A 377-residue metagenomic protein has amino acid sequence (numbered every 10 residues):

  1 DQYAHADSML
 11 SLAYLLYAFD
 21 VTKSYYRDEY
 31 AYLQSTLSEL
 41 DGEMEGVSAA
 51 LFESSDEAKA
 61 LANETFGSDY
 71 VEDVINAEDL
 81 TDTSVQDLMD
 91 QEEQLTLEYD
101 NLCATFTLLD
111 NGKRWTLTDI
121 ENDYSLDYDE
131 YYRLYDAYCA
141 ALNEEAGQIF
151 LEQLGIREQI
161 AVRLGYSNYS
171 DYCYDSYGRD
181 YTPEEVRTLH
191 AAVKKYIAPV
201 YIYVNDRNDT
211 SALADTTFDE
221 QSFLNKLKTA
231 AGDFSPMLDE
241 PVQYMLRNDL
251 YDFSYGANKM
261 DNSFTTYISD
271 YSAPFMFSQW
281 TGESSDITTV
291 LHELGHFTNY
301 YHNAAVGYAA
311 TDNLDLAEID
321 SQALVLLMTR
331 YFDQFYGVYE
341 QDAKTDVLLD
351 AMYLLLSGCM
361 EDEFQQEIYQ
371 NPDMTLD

Functional and structural regions predicted by a protein language model:
D1-T217: A well-structured
I75-E78, R207-T210, D270-P274, N299-A305 (+2 more regions): Short acidic (Asp/Glu) and glycine-rich catalytic loops that position anionic groups and cofactors
R163-Y172, N205-A212, E240-L246, V306-N313 (+1 more regions): Short, glycine/acidic-rich hinge or "gate" loops at secondary-structure transitions that mediate conformational
N208-P274, E283-S284: Auxiliary, metal-adjacent structural segments of Zn-dependent hydrolase domains
D233-E240, T266, H296, Y300-A304 (+1 more regions): Conserved helix-loop functional segments at active or binding sites
T281-A304, E318-S321, L326: Active-site recognition of the HExxH zinc-binding catalytic motif
Y308-D320, D350: Active-site metal-coordination segments of metallo-dependent hydrolases
Y331-D377: Long, amphipathic alpha-helical stalk/connector segments used for oligomerization, subunit docking, or mechanical
